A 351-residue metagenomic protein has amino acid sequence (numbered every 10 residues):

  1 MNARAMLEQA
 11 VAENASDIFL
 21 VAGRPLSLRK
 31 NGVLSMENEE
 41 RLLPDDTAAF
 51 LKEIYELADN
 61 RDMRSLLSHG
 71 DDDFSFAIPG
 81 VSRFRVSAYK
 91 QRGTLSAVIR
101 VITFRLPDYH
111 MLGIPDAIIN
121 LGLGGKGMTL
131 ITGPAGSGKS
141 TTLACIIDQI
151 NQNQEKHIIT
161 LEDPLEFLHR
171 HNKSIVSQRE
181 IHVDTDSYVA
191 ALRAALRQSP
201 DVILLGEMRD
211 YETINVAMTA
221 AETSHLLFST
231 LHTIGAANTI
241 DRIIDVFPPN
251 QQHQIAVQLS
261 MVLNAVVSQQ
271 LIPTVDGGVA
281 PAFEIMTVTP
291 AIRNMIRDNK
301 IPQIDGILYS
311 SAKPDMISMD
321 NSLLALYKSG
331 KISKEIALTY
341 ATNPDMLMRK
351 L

Functional and structural regions predicted by a protein language model:
M1-L351: Short, flexible helix-loop junctions that flank or precede catalytic/ligand sites
